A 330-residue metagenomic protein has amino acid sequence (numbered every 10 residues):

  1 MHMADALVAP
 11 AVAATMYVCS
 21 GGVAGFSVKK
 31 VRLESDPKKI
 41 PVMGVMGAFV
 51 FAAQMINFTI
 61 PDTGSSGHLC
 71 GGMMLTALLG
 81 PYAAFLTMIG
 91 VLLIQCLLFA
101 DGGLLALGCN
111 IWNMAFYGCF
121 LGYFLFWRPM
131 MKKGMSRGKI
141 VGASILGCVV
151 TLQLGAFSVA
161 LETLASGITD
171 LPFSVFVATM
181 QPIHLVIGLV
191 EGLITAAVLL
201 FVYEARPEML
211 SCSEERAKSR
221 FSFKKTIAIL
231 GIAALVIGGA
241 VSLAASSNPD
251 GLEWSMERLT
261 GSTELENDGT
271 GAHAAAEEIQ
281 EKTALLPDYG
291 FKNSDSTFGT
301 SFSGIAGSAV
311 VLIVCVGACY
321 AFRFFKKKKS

Functional and structural regions predicted by a protein language model:
M1-A13, D36, T63-S65, L105-N110 (+3 more regions): Interfacial loop-to-helix junctions that mark the boundaries of transmembrane helices in multi-pass membrane
M1-A4, E277-V316: Individual transmembrane alpha-helix segments
H2-P10, S20-L75: Hydrophobic transmembrane alpha-helices
M16-K29, F49-Q54, F120-L125, C148-A160 (+3 more regions): Hydrophobic core segments of alpha-helical transmembrane domains in multi-pass membrane transport and ion-translocation
Q54, F58-G118: Alpha-helical membrane segments and adjacent membrane-interface helices in multi-pass membrane proteins
A115-G155: Short helix-perturbing small/polar motifs within transmembrane alpha-helices
A143-V150, S158-T226: Glycine-rich ThDP/TPP pyrophosphate-binding loop and its adjacent helix/strand module within ThDP-dependent enzymes
A233-E281: Aromatic-rich transmembrane-lumenal/periplasmic boundary elements in polytopic membrane proteins
